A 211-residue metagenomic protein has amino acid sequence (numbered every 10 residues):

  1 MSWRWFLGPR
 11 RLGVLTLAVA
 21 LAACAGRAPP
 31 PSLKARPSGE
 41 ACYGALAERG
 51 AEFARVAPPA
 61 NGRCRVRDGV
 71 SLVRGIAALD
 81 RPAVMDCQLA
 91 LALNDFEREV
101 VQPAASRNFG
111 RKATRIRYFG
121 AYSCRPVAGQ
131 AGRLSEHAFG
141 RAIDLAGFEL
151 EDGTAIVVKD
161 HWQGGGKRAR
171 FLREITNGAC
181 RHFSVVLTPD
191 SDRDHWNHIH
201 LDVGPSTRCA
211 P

Functional and structural regions predicted by a protein language model:
S2-V14: Bacterial N-terminal signal peptides that target proteins for export
A20-A23: C-terminal motif of bacterial Sec signal peptides marking the signal peptidase cleavage site
A25-R27: Bacterial signal peptide processing site
P29-P37: Short, low-complexity, disordered segments immediately C-terminal to signal peptides in bacterial exported proteins
S32, A54, N61-G62, R67-G69 (+2 more regions): Catalytic cores and adjacent binding grooves of peptidoglycan-active enzymes
S38, L89-E97, K167-F171, I175: Short amphipathic alpha-helical segments
C42-I116: Active-site acidic/histidine clusters and adjacent loop/turn architecture that either coordinate catalytic ions
R107-G140: Active-site-adjacent substructure of cysteine-protease-like catalytic cores
